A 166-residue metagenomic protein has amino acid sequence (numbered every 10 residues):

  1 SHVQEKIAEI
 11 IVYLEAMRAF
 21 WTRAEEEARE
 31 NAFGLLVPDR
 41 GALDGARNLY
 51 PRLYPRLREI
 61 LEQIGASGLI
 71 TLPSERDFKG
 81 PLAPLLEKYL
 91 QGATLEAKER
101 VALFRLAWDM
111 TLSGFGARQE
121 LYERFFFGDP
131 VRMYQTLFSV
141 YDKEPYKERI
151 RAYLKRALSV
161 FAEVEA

Functional and structural regions predicted by a protein language model:
S1-R29: Extended amphipathic alpha-helical segments enriched in small hydrophobics
Q4-E9, L36-D44: Short, charged, amphipathic alpha-helical segments
A24-L35, A83: Short acidic (Asp/Glu) and glycine-rich catalytic loops that position anionic groups and cofactors
G41-E165: Alpha-helix capping/hinge segments and adjacent helical runs
